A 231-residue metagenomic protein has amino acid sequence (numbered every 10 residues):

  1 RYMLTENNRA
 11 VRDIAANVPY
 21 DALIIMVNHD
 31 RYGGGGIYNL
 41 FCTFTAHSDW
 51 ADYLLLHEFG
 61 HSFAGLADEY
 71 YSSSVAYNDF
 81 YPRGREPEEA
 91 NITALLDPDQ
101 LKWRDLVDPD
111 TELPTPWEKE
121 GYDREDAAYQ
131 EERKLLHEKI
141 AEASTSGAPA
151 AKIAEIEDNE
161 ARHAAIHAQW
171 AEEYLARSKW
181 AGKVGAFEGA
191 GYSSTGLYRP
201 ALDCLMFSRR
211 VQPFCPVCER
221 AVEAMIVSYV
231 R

Functional and structural regions predicted by a protein language model:
R1-Y38: Active-site-proximal segments of metallohydrolase catalytic domains
M3, F44-D52, Y198, F214: Extracytoplasmic/periplasmic, Sec-exported soluble proteins
V18, N28, F63, A67 (+2 more regions): Sec/Tat-exported extracytoplasmic proteins
A22-M26, L54-L55, H61-G65, C204-S208: Structural recognition of the beta-strand scaffold that forms the well-ordered cores of secreted hydrolase catalytic
H29-G33, D49-A51, E69-Y70, V211-P213: Solvent-exposed loop/turn segments at secondary-structure junctions within structured extracellular/periplasmic domains
G34-F59: Short pre-active-site segment immediately N-terminal to the catalytic Zn-binding motif
F59-V75: Catalytic Zn2+-binding segment of zinc metalloproteases
Y70-R231: Replace "(M1/M4/M9/M12/WLM)" with "(e.g., M1/M4/M8/M9/M12/M26/WLM)" and add "not limited to" to clarify scope
